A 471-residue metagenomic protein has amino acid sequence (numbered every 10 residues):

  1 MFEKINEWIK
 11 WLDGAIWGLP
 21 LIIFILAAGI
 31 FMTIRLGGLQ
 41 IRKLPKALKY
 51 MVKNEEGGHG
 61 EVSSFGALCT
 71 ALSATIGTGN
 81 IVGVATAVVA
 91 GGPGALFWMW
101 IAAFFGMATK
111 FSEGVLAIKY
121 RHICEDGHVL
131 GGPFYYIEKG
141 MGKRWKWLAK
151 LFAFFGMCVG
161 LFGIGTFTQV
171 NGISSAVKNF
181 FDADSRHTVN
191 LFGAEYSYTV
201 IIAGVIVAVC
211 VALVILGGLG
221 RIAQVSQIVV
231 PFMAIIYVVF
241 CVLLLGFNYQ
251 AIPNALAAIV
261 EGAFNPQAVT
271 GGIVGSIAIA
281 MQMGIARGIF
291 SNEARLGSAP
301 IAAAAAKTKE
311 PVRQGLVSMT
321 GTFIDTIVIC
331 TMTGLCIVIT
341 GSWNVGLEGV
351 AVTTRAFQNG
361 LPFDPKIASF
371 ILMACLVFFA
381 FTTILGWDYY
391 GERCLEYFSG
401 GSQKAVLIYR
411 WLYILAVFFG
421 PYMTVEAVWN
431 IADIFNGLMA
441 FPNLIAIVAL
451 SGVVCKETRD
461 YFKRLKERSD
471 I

Functional and structural regions predicted by a protein language model:
M1-T78, V88-A95, G106, F418 (+1 more regions): N-terminal alpha-helical transmembrane segments of multi-pass membrane transport and channel/translocase proteins
I5, L36-Q40, G79-V84, G160-I173 (+6 more regions): Transmembrane helix-loop junctions in multi-pass membrane proteins
F24-F31, R35-L48, F152, V170-V177 (+3 more regions): Membrane-interface loop-to-helix entry segments
M32-T33, S73, A102-G127, F134 (+4 more regions): Helix-loop-helix module between adjacent transmembrane segments
T33, E113-Y120, E125, C241-A258 (+4 more regions): Extracellular/periplasmic helix-exit of transmembrane alpha-helices
G38-S64, T86-L96, W100, A108-R144 (+5 more regions): Flexible loop linkers connecting adjacent transmembrane helices in multi-pass alpha-helical membrane transporters
G57-A90, L116-G140, L151-F154, C158 (+2 more regions): Alpha-helical membrane segments and immediately flanking helix-loop junctions that form or couple to the substrate/ion
G57-E61, G92-I101, K139, K143-L151 (+3 more regions): Membrane-interface alpha-helices at helix entry/exit sites of multi-pass transporters
